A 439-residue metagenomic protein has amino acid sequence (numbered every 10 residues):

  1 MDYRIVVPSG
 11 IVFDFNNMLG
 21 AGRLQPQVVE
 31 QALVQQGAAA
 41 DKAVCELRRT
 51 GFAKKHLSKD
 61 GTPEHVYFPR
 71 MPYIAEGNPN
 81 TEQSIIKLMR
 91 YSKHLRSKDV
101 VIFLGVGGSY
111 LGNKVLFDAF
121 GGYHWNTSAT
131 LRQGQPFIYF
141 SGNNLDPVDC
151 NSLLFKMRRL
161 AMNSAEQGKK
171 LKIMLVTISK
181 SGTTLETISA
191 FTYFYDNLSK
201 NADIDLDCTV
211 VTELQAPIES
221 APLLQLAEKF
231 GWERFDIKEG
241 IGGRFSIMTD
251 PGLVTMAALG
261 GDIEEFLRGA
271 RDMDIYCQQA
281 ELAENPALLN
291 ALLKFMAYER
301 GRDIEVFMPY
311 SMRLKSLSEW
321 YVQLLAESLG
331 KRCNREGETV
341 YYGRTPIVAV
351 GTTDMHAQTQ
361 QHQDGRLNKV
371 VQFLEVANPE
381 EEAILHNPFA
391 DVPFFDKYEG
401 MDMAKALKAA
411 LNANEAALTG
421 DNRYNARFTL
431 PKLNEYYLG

Functional and structural regions predicted by a protein language model:
M1-L95, F389-P393, K397-Y398: Extended, charge-enriched "interface" segments that sit outside catalytic cores
V28, A32, E76-K87, G108 (+12 more regions): Catalytic cores of large soluble enzymes that bind and process phosphate-bearing ligands
Q36, S84-Y91, G112, L116 (+12 more regions): General structural feature for long, well-ordered alpha-helical segments within catalytic domains of soluble enzymes
K93-E281, R300: Glycine-rich phosphate-binding loops that contact phosphosugars or nucleotide phosphates
K200-V371, A377-A383: Active-site phosphate/pyrophosphate-binding segments
I347-K432: Helicase-primase coupling helices
K432-G439: Short, intrinsically disordered, charge-balanced linker/junction segments flanking boundaries in proteins
